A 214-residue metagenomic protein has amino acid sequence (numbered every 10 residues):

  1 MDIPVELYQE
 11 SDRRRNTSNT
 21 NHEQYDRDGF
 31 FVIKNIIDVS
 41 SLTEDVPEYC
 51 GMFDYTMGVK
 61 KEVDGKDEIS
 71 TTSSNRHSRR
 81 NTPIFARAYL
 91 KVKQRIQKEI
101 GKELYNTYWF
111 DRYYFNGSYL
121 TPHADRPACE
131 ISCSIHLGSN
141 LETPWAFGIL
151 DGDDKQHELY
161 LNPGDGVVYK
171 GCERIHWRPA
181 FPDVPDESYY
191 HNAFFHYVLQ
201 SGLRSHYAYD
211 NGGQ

Functional and structural regions predicted by a protein language model:
M1-I100: Non-heme Fe(II)/2-oxoglutarate
H22-E23, E158-L159, P185: Short secondary-structure boundary/capping segments
Q24-R27, Y105, Y189: A short, polar/charged loop/turn motif at coil->beta-strand junctions and beta-hairpin connectors
V32-K34, V168, H196: Short, well-ordered beta-strand micro-motif
S70-T72, H77-S78, R87-A146: Conserved double-stranded beta-helix
N116-R174, Y189-A193, Q200-G212: Catalytic core of non-heme Fe(II) oxygenases with the double-stranded beta-helix
P179-A193: Short, compositionally biased
